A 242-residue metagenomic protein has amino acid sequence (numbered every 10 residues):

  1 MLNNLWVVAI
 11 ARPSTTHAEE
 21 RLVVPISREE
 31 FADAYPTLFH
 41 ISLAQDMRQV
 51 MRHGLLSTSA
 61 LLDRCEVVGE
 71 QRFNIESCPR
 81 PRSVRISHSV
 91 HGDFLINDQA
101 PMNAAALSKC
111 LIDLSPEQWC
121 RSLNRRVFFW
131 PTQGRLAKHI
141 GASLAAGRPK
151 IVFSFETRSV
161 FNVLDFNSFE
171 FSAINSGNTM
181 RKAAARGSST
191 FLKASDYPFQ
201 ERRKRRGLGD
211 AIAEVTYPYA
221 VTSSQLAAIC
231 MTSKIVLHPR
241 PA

Functional and structural regions predicted by a protein language model:
L5-A34, R48, V68-V127, P131-A242: Conserved NAD+-utilizing ADP-ribose enzyme module
P36-Q45: Short, hydrophobic/glycine-enriched beta-strand segments
V50-R52: Short loop/helix-cap segments at secondary-structure boundaries that form the rim of catalytic
G54-Q71: Intrinsically disordered, low-complexity polar/charged tails and linkers
